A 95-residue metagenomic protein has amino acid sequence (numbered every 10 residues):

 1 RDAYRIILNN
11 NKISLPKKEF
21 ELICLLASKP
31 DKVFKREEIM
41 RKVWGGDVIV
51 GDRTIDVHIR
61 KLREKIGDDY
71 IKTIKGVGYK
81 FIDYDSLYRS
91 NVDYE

Functional and structural regions predicted by a protein language model:
R1-R5, D93-E95: Short boundary/linker motifs that mark transitions into or out of structured domains
A3-V57, K61-Y70, K75-V77: Positively charged, aromatic-enriched patches within helix-turn-helix-type DNA-binding elements, predominantly
Y70-E95: A short linear beta-strand->loop->alpha-helix hinge motif most characteristic of winged-helix/helix-turn-helix
